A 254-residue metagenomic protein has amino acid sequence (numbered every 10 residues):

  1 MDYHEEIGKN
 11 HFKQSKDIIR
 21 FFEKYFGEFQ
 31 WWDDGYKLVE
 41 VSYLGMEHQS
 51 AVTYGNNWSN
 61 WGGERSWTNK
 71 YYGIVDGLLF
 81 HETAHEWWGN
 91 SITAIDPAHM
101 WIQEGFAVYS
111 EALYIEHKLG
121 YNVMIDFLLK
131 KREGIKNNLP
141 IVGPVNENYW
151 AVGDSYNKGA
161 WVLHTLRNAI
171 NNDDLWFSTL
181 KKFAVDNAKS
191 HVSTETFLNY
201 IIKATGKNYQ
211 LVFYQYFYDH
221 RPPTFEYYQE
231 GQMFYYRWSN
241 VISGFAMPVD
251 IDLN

Functional and structural regions predicted by a protein language model:
M1-E86, N90-H99, S110, V145-Y149: Juxtacatalytic substrate-recognition/specificity segment
H4-E6, Q30, V152-F234: Amphipathic alpha-helical substructures
N10, R65-K70, P97-A98, N148-D154 (+3 more regions): Short, contiguous acidic/charged loop-to-helix segments that flank catalytic cores in large enzymes
N10-D17, F21, K70, I74 (+10 more regions): Extracytoplasmic/secreted proteins, especially bacterial periplasmic and envelope-associated proteins
K24-W32, W61-S66, A94-I95, E116-N122 (+2 more regions): Secondary-structure transition/capping motifs at alpha-helix termini and the adjoining loop/turn into the next element
L44-S50, A112-G120, N187-S193, P222-T224: Secretory-pathway/luminal and periplasmic proteins that interact with or process carbohydrate-rich
M100, E104-V162, A169, N187: Acidic/His/Gly-enriched intrinsically disordered linker/tail segments that often contain short helix/coil "MoRF-like"
P223-N254: Long, His/Glu/Asp-enriched segments that create or flank divalent metal/ion-associated functional microenvironments
